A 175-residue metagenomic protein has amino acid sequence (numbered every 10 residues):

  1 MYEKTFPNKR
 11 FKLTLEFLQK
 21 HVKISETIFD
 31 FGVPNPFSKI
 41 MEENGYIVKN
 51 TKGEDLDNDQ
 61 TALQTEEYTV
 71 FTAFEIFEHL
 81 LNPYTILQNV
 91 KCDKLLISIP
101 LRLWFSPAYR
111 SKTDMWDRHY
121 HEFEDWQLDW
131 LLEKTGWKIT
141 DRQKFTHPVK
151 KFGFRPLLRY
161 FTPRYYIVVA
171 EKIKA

Functional and structural regions predicted by a protein language model:
M1-V70, Y84-D93, M115-W130, D141-A175: Conserved N-terminal segment of class I S-adenosyl-L-methionine
F29, F74, I97: Active-site flanking residues adjacent to catalytic metal/cofactor-binding acidic residues
V70-I76: A short beta-strand submotif of the Rossmann-like class I SAM-dependent methyltransferase core that lines
I76, P100, F145-H147: Flexible loop residues that form catalytic and substrate-binding hotspots at small-molecule/glycan-binding clefts
I97-H121: Short, glycine-/aromatic-enriched active-site segment of Class I SAM-dependent methyltransferases
L131-W137: A structural motif corresponding to the C-terminal end of an alpha-helix and its immediate exit/capping segment
